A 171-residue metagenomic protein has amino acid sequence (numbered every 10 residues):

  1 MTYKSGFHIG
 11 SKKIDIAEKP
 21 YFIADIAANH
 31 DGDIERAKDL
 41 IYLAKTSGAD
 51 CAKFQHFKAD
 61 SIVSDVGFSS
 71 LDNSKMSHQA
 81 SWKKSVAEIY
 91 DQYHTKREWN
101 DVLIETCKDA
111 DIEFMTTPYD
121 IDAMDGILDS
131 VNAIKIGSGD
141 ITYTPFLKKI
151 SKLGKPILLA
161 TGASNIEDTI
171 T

Functional and structural regions predicted by a protein language model:
M1-I23: N-terminal amphipathic alpha-helix/helix-capping segment at the start of soluble metabolic enzymes
F22-A24, A52-F54, F114-T117, I134-I136 (+1 more regions): Hydrophobic faces of well-ordered beta-strands that scaffold small-molecule active sites in alpha/beta enzyme cores
D25, A44, I127, A160: Conserved, mostly hydrophobic/aromatic
A27-N29, F57-A59, Y119-I121, G139 (+1 more regions): Active-site beta-loop-alpha junctions enriched in small/polar residues
I34, R97-N100, I136-G154, L158-T171: Active-site-adjacent beta->alpha loops and helix N-cap segments on the catalytic face of soluble alpha/beta enzymes
D39-K58, S130: Catalytic domains of carbohydrate-active enzymes, especially glycoside hydrolases
D50-H94: Glycine-rich, proline-tolerant flexible connector loops at the mouths of alpha/beta enzymes
H78-T144, K152: Active-site beta->alpha loop and helix N-cap motifs at the rims of alpha/beta catalytic domains
